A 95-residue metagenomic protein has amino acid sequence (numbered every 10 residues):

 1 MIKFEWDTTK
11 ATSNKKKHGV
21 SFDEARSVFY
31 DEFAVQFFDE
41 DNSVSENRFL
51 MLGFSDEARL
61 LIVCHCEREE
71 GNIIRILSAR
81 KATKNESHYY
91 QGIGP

Functional and structural regions predicted by a protein language model:
M1-P95: Ribonuclease/tRNase effector modules and their secretory precursors
